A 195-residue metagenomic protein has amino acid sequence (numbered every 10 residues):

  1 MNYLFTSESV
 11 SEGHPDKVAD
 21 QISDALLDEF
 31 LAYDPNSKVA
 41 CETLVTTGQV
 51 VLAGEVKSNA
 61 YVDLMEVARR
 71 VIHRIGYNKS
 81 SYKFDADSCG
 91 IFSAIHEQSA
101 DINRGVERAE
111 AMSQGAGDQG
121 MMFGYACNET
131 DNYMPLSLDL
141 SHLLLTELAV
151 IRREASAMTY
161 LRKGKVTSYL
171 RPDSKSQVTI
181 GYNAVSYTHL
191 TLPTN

Functional and structural regions predicted by a protein language model:
M1-K38: N-terminal, positively charged regions that mediate nucleic acid binding
Y3-S9, S113-D131, S186-Y187: Residues forming anionic-ligand binding surfaces in small-molecule and nucleic-acid pockets of primarily soluble enzymes
D34-C41, N78-S88, I151-Q177: Flexible, glycine/charged-enriched surface loops at secondary-structure junctions
V39-E42, G48-V106: Glycine-rich, N-terminal phosphate-binding loop and its surrounding beta-alpha-beta segment
H73, A111, Y125, L140-E147: Polyanion-binding surfaces on beta-sheet-dominated domains and ring/shell assemblies
H96-F123: Hydrophobic alpha-helical hairpins/lids featuring a short glycine-rich hinge
L136-S156: Internal alpha/beta scaffold segment
T188-T194: Conserved small/polar residues in nucleotide/adenosyl-binding loops
